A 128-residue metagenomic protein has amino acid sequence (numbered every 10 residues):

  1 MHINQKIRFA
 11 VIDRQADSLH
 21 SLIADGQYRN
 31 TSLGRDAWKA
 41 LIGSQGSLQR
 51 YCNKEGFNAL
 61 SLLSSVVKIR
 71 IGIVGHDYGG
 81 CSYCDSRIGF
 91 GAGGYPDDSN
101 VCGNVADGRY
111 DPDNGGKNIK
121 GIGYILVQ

Functional and structural regions predicted by a protein language model:
M1-Q128: Mature extracellular or lumenal effector domains of secreted proteins and single-pass membrane receptors/adhesion
